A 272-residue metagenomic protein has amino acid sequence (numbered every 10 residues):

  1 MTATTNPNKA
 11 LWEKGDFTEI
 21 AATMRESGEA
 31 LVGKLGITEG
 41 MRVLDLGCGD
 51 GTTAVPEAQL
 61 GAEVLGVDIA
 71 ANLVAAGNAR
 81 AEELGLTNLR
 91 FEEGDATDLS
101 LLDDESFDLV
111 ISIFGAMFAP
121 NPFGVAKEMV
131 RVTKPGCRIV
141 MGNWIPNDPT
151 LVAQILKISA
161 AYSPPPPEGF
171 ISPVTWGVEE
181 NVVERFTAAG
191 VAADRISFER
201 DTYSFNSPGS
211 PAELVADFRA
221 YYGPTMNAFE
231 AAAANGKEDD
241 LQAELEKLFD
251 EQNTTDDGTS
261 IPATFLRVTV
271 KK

Functional and structural regions predicted by a protein language model:
M1-M41, T52, A76, E83-L84 (+2 more regions): Conserved class I S-adenosyl-L-methionine
A3, K9-E13, R195-D256: C-terminal helical/coil "lid" or tail adjacent to the Rossmann-like core of SAM-dependent
R42-L99, G124: Class I SAM-dependent methyltransferase SAM/SAH-binding core
T97-L109: A short acidic, Gly/Pro-enriched loop at the edge of an enzyme's catalytic core that lines a small-molecule cofactor
D108-F123, I145: A short SAM/SAH-binding and catalytic strip from SAM-dependent methyltransferases
A119-P120, T133-P135: Helix-to-beta-strand junctions that scaffold the AdoMet/dcAdoMet cofactor pocket in Class I SAM-dependent enzymes
F123-G124, V130, R138-G209, T225: Conserved catalytic/acceptor-binding region of the Class I
A189-V191, T264-K272: Core SAM-dependent methyltransferase catalytic element
